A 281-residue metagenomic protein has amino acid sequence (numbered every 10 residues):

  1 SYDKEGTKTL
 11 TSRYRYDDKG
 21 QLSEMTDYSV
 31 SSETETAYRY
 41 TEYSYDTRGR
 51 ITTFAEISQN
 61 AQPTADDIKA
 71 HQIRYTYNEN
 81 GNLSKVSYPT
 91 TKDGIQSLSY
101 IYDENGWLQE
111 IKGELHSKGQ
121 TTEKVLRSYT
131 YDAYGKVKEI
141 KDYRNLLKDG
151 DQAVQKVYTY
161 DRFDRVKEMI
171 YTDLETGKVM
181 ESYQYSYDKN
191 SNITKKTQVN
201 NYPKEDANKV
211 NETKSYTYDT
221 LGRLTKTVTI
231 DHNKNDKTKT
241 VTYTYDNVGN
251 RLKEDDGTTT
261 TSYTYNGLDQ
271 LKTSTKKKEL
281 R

Functional and structural regions predicted by a protein language model:
S1-N235, K239-D255, T260-T264, Q270-R281: Beta-strand elements of repeat-based all-beta scaffolds
